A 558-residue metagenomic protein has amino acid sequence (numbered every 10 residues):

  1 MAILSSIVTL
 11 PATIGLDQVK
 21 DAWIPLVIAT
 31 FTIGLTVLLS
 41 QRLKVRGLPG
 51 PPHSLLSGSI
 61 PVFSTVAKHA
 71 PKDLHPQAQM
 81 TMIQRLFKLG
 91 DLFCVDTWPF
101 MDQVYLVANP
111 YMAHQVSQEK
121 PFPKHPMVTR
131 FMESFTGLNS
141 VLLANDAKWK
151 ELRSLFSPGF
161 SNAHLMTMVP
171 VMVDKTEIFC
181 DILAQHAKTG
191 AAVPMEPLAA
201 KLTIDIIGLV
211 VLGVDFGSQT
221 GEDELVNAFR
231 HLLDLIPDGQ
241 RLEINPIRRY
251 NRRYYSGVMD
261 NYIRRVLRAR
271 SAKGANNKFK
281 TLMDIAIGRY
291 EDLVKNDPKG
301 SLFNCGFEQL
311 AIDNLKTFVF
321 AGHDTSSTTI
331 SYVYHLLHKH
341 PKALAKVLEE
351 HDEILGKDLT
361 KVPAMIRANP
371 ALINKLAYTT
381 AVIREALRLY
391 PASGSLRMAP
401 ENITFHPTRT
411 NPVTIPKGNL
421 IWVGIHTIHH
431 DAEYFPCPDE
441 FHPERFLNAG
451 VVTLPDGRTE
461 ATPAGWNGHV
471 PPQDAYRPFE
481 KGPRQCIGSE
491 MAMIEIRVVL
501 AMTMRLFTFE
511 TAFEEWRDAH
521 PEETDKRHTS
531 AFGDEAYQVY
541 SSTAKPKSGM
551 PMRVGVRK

Functional and structural regions predicted by a protein language model:
A2-E151, M166, P170-I182, G217 (+4 more regions): N-terminal membrane-proximal hinge/A-helix region immediately C-terminal to the signal-anchor transmembrane segment
K68-Q84, A364-R409, S548-M550: Conserved cytochrome P450 K-helix E-x-x-R motif and the immediately C-terminal K′/meander segment
H125-E133, T167-I330, K346, H351 (+3 more regions): Cytochrome P450 heme-thiolate monooxygenase catalytic core
S154, P158, R367-P370, N411 (+2 more regions): Cytochrome P450 heme-thiolate "Cys pocket" and heme-binding signature region
V173, L225-N227, H338-A392, P416-N419 (+2 more regions): Cytochrome P450 I-helix active-site segment
T325-H338, V499: Short, small-residue alpha-helix embedded
P341-A343, P471-P472, Q485, S489-V539: Cytochrome P450 heme-binding "Cys pocket" and the immediately downstream C-terminal segment
V423-W466: Conserved cytochrome P450 K-helix/beta-meander segment immediately N-terminal to the heme-binding cysteine loop
